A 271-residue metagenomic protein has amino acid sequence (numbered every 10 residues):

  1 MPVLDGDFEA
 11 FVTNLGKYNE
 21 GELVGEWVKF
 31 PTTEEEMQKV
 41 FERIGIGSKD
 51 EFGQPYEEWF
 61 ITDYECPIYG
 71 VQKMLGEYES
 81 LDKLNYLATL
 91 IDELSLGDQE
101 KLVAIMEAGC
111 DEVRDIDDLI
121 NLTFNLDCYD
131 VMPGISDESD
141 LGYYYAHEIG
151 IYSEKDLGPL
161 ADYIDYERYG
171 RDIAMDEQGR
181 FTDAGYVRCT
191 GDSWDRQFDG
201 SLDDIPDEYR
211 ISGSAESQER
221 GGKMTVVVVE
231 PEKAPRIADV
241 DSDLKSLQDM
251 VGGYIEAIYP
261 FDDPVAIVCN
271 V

Functional and structural regions predicted by a protein language model:
M1-D50, K245, D249-G253: N-terminal ordered "arm"
L4-G6, G142-M224, V228: Acidic, proline/glycine-rich low-complexity IDRs
T13-N19, D63-C66, V187-T190, V229-K233 (+2 more regions): Short, flexible beta-strand-to-coil junctions
E35-R114: Structured domain cores in non-transmembrane regions
E35-Y56, D172-W194, D262-V271: Short linear, low-complexity motifs centered on an aromatic residue
E112-D127: Charge/polar-rich, low-complexity and marginally structured segments
M132-L141, Y145-S153, V268-V271: Short helix/strand-capping turn motifs
W194, G200-V271: Domain-length accessory/inserted modules outside core catalytic folds
